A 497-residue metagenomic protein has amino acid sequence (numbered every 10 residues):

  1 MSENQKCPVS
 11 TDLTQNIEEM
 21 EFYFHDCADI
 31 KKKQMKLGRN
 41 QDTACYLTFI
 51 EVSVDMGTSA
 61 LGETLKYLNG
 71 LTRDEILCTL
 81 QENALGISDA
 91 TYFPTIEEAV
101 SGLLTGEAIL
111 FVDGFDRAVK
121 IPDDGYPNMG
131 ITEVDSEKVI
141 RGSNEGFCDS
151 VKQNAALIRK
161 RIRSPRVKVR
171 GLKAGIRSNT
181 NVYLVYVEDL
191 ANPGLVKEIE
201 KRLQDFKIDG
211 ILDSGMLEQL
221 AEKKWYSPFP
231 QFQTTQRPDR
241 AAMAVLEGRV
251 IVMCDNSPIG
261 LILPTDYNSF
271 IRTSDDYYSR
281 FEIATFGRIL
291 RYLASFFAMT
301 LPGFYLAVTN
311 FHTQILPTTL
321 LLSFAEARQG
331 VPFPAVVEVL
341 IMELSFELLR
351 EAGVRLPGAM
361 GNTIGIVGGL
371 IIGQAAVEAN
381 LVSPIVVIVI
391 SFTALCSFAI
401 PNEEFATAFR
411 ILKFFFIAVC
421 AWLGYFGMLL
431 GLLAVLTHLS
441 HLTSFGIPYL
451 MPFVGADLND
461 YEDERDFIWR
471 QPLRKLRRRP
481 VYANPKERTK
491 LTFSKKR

Functional and structural regions predicted by a protein language model:
M1-T300, Q314, T318, H438-R497: Membrane-embedded alpha-helical signal segments
F304, P317-R497: Generic detector of multi-pass transmembrane helix bundles and their immediately adjacent loops in polytopic membrane
